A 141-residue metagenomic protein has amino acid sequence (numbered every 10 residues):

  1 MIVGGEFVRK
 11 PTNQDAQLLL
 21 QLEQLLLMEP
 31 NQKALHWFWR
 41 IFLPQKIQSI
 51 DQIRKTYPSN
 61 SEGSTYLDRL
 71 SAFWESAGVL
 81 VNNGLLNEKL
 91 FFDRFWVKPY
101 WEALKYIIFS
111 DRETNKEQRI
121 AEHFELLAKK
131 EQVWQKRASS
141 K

Functional and structural regions predicted by a protein language model:
I2-K141: Acidic, Ser/Pro/Thr-rich low-complexity regulatory regions and the short amphipathic helical interaction modules they
